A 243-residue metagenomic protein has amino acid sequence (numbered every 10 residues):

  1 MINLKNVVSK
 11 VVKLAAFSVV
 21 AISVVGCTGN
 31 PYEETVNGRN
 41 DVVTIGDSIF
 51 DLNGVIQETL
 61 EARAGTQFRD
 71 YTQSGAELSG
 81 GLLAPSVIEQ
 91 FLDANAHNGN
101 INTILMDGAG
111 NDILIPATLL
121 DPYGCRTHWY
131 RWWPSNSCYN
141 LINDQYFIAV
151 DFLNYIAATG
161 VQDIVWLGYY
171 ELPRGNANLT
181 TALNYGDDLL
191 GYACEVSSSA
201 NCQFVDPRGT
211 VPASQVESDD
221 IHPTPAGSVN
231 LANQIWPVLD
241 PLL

Functional and structural regions predicted by a protein language model:
I2-A15: Bacterial N-terminal signal peptides that target proteins for export
S23-G26: C-terminal motif of bacterial Sec signal peptides marking the signal peptidase cleavage site
T28-P31: Bacterial signal peptide processing site
R39-T44, I49-N143: Conserved SGNH/GDSL esterase-like catalytic core that processes O-acyl groups on lipids and polysaccharides
V87-N95, I104, V216-L243: Histidine-centered active-site loop/cap adjacent to the catalytic His in serine esterases/O-acetyl transfer systems
D107-N111, V150-L183: Active-site segments of SGNH/GDSL-like serine hydrolases that catalyze O-acetyl group transfer/hydrolysis on lipids
I148-V165, L189-V205, L242: A structural motif corresponding to the C-terminal end of an alpha-helix and its immediate exit/capping segment
E171-P207, P225, N230: Substrate-gating cap/lid alpha-helix
